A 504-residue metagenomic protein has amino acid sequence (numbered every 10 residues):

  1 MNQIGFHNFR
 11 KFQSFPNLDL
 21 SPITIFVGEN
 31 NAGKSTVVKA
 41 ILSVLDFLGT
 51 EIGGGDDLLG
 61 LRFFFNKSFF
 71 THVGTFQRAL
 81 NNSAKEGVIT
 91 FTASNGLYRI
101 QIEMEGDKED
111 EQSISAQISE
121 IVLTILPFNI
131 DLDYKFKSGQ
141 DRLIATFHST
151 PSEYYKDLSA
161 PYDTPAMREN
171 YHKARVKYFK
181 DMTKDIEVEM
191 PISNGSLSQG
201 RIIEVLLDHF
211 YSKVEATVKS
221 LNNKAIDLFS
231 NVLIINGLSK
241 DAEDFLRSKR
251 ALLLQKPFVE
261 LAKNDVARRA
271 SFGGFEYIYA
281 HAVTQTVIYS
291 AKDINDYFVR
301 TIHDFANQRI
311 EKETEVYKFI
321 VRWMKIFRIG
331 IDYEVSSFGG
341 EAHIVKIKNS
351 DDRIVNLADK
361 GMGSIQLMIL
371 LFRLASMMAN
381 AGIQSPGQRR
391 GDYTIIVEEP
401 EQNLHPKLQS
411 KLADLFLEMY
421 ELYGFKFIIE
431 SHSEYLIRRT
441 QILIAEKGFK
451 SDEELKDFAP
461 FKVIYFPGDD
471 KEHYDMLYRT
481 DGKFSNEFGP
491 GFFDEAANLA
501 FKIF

Functional and structural regions predicted by a protein language model:
M1-N81, E86-T92, E313-F504: Switch/communication elements of ASCE P-loop NTPase nucleotide-binding domains
M1-S271, A381, P386-R389, R438 (+2 more regions): P-loop NTPase switch/coupling surface
L97-R99, T286, K471: Residue-level signal for secondary-structure boundary sites
I102, S138, L158-S159, A166 (+11 more regions): Generic alpha-helical secondary structure signal
I234-A342, M377: The feature marks a conserved, polyanion-engaging helical scaffold used by nucleic-acid processing enzymes and innate
